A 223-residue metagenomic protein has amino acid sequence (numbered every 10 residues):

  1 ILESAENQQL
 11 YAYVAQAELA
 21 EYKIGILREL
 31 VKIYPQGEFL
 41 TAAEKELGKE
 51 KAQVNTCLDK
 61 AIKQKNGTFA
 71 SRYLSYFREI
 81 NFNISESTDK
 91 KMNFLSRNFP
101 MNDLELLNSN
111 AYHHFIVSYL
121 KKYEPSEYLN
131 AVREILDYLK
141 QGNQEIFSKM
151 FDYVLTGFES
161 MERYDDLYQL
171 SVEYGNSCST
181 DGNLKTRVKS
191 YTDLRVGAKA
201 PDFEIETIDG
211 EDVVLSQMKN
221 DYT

Functional and structural regions predicted by a protein language model:
I1-I208: Oxidative protein folding and maturation machinery
E211-T223: Short active-site neighborhood of thiol/selenol oxidoreductases, capturing the structured segment around
